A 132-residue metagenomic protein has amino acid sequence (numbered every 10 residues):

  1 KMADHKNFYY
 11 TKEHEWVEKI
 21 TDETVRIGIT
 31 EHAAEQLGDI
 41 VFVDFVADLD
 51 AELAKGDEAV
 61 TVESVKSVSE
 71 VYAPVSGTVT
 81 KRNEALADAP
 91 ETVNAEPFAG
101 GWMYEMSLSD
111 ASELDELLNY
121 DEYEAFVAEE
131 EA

Functional and structural regions predicted by a protein language model:
M2-K55, A95-A132: Acidic, low-complexity mobile loops and tails
Y9, E52, E63, V68-A73: Small beta-strand-rich domains/subdomains or short beta-sheet motifs embedded in larger alpha/beta proteins
H14-V17, V71, V79: Conserved hydrophobic positions within beta-strands
K19-D22, K81-A89: Short, conserved beta-turn/loop elements at beta-strand boundaries and strand-helix junctions
A34-E35, S76-V79, A85-L86: Short, charged/polar surface micro-motifs in flexible loops or helix N-caps
L53, A59-V60, T80: Generic structural signal for buried aliphatic residues
E58-V60, V65-S67, A85-L86, D110: Short, charged beta-turn/beta-strand-edge "cap" motif at the junction between a beta-strand and an adjacent loop
